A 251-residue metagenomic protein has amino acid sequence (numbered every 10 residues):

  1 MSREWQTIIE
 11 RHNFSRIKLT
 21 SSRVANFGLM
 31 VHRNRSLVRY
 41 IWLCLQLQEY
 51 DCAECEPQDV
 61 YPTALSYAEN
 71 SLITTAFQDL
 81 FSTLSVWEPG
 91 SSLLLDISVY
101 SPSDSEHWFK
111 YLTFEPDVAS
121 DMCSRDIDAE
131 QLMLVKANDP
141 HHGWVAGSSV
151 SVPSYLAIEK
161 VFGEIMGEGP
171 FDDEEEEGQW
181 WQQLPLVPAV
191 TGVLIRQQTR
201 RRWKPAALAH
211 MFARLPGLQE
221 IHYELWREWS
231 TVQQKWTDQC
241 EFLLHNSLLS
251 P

Functional and structural regions predicted by a protein language model:
M1-A76, T83, W87-K110: Hydrophobic regular-secondary-structure patch
D59-P251: Leucine-rich repeat
